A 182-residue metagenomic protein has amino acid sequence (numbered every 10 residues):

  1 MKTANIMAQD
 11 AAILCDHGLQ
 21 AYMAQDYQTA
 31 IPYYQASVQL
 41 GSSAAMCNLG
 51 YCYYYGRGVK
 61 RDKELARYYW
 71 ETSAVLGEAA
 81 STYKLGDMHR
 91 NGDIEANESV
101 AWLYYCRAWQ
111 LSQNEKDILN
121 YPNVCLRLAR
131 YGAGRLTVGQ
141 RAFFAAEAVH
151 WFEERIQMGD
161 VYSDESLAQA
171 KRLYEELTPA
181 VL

Functional and structural regions predicted by a protein language model:
K2, R127, G132-L182: Terminal, low-structured helical/coil segments at or just beyond the last alpha-helical repeat
A8, C15, C47, Y68 (+7 more regions): TPR/TPR-like alpha-solenoid signature
Q9, L40-S43, Y55-R57, D62 (+6 more regions): Short helix-capping/linker turns of helical repeat alpha-solenoids
D10-T29, Y33-A36: Alpha-helical segment of the N-proximal tetratricopeptide repeat
L14-Y22, N48-Y55, T82-N91, V124-G132: Hydrophobic face of amphipathic alpha-helices that form TPR/SEL1-like repeat modules and related alpha-solenoid
